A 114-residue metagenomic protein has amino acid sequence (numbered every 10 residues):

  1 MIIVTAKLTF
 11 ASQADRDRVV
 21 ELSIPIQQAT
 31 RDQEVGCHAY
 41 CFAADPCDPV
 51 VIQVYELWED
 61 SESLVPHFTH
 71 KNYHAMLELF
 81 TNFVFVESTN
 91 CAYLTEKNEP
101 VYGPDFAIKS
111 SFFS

Functional and structural regions predicted by a protein language model:
I2-F42: N-terminal first-folded block
I2-T9, C41-H70: Short, well-ordered beta-strand segments in beta-rich or mixed alpha/beta enzyme and ligand-binding folds
A14-D17, P49, A75: Residues that form or flank phosphate/diphosphate-binding pockets in enzymes that use nucleotide phosphates
D15-D17, S63, F113: Intrinsically disordered, low-complexity acidic/polar segments
P25-C37, L57-A92: An amphipathic, aromatic/His-enriched active-site/gating alpha helix that lines ligand/cofactor pockets
F42-V50, L77-S114: Glycine-rich beta-strand-turn "strand-cap" elements at beta-sheet edges
